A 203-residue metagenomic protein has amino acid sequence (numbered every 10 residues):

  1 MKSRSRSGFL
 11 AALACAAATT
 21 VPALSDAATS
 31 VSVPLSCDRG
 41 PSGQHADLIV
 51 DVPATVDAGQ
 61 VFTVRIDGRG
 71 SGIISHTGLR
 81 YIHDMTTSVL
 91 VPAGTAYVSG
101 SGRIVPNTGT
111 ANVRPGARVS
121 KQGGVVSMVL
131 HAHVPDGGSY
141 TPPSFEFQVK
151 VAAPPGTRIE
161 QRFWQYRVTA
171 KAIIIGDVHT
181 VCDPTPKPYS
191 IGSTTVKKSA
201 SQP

Functional and structural regions predicted by a protein language model:
M1-A27: Secretory targeting and sorting signals
S3-R4, V50, T141, P203: Peripheral, solvent-exposed domain-edge segments that often transition into intrinsically disordered/low-complexity
A28-L79, A93-G102, N107-P135, P188-P203: Serine/threonine-rich, low-complexity linker/repeat segments that form flexible spacers/stalks
T77-G78, T169-Y189: Beta-sandwich strand segments
G78-V89: Short coil-to-beta strand junction motifs in C2/discoidin
I104-N107, Q165-K171: Short, solvent-exposed aromatic-acidic interface loops
L130-R158: Low-complexity, intrinsically disordered segments enriched in Ser/Thr together with acidic residues
T157-Y166: Contiguous beta-strand segments of beta-sheet-rich domains
